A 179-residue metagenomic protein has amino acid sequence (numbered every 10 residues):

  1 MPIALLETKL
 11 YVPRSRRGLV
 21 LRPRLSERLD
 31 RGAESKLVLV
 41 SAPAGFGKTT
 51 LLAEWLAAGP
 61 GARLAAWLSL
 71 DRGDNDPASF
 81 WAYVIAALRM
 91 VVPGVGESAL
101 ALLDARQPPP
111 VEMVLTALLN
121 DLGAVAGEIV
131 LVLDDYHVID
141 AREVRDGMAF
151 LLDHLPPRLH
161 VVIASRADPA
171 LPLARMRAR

Functional and structural regions predicted by a protein language model:
M1-L29, E97-L103: Conserved adenine-nucleotide phosphate-binding loops and their immediately adjacent elements
I3, F46, T50-I129, Y136-D140: Conserved phosphate-binding/catalytic loops and adjacent sensor/switch elements of nucleotide-binding enzymes, spanning
V40: Hydrophobic anchor at the beta1->P-loop junction of P-loop NTPases
P43: P-loop (Walker A) phosphate-binding loop of NTP-binding proteins
V130-D134, L159-R166: Structural recognition of the conserved hydrophobic beta-strand(s) that form the central parallel beta-sheet of P-loop
V138-M148, L173: Conserved ATPase-coupling elements of RecA-like P-loop NTPase cores
A149-P156: Conserved catalytic/switch belt of AAA+ P-loop NTPases
S165-R179: Short regulatory helix/loop adjacent to the ATP-binding pocket of P-loop NTPases
